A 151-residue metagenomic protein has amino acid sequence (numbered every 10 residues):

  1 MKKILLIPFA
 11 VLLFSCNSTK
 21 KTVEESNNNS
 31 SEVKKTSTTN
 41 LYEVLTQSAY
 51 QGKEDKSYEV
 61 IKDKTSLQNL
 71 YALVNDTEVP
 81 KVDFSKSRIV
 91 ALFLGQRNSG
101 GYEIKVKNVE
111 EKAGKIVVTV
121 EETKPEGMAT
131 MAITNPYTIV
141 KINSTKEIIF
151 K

Functional and structural regions predicted by a protein language model:
M1-F14: Sec-dependent bacterial lipoprotein signal peptides
C16-K151: Exposed, flexible binding/inhibitory loops of compact, secreted disulfide-stabilized domains
